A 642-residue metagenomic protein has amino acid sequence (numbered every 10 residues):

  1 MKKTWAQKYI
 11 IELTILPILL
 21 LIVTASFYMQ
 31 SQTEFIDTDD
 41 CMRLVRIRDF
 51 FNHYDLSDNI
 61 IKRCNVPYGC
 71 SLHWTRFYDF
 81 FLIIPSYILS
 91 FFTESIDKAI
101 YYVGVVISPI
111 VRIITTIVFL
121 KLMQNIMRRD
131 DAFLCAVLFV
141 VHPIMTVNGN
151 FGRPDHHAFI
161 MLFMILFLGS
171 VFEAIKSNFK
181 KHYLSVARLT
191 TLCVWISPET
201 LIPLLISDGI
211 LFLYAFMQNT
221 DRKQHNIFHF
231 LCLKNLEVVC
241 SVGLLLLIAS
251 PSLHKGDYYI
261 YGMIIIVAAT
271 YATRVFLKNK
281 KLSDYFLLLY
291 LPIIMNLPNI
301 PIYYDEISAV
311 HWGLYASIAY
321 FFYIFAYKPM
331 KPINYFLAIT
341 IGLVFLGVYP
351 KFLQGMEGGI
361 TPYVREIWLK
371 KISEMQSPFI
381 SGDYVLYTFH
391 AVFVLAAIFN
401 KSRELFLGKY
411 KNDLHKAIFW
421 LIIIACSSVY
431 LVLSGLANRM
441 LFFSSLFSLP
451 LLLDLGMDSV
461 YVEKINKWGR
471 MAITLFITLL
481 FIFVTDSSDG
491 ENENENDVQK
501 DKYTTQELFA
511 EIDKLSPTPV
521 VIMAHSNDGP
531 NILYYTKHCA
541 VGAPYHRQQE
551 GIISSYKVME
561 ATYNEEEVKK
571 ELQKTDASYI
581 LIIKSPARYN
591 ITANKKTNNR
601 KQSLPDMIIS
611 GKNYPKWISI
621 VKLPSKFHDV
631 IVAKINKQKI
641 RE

Functional and structural regions predicted by a protein language model:
M1-Q30, T38, F133, F325-I341: Start-transfer (signal-anchor) and selected internal transmembrane alpha helices of multi-pass inner/ER membrane
L16-I22, I107-N125, D131-I175, H182-F216 (+1 more regions): Membrane-embedded helix bundles of polyisoprenyl
R46, F50, V66-E94, C193: Short hydrophobic/aromatic helix or loop-helix immediately within or flanking a transmembrane segment in polytopic
I114, N466, M471, F476 (+1 more regions): Extracytoplasmic
E173-L192, R222-G243, K280-P292, I418-A425: Short hydrophobic alpha-helices at membrane interfaces in multi-pass membrane enzymes
D257-R274, D305-F406, K416-I424: Alpha-helical transmembrane segments at the extracellular/periplasmic loop-to-helix junctions of multi-pass membrane
L289, N334-F345, P450, D454-S488: Signature aromatic-anchored transmembrane alpha helix within multi-pass, membrane-resident enzymes that catalyze glycan
I307-Y323, Y384-F393, L436-K467: Hydrophobic/aromatic-rich transmembrane helices and adjacent perimembrane loops
